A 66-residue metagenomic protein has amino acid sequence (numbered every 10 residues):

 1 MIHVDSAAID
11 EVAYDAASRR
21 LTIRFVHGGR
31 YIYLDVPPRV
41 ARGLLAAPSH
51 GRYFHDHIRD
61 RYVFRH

Functional and structural regions predicted by a protein language model:
M1-H66: Acidic/histidine-enriched, beta-strand-rich ligand/metal-binding domains
